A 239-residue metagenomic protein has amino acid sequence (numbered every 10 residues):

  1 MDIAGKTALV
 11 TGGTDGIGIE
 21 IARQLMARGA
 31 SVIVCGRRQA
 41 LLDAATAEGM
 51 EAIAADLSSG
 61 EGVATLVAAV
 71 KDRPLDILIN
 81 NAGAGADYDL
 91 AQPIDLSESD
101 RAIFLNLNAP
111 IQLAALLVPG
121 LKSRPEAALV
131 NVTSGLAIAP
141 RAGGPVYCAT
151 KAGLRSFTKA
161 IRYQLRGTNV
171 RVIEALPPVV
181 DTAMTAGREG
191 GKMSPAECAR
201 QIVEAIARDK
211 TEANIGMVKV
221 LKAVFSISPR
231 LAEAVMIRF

Functional and structural regions predicted by a protein language model:
T7, T14-D15: Conserved glycine-rich cofactor-binding loop
R28-D43: Conserved glycine-rich Rossmann-like NAD(P)H-binding loop of the short-chain dehydrogenase/reductase
A47-E61: Rossmann-fold cofactor-recognition segment
A68, G85-D100, G143: Conserved mid-core segment of classical short-chain dehydrogenase/reductases
A114, T150: Active-site helix of classical SDR
S134: Residue(s) in the substrate-gating loop at a strand-loop-helix junction that position the organic substrate next
E174, A186-S226: C-terminal helical subdomain
